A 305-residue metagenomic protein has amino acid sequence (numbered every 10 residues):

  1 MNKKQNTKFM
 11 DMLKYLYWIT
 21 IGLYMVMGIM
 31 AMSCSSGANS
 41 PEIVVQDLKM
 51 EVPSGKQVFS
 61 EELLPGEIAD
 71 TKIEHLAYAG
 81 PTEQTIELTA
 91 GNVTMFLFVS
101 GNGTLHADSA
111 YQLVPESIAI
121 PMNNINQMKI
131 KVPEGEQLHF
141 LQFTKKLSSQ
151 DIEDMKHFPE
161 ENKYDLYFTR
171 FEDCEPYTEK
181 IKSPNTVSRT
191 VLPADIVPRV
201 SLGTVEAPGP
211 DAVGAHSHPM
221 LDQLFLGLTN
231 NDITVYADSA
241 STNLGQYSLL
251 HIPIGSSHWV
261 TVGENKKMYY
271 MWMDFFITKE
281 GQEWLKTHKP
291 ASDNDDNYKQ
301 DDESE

Functional and structural regions predicted by a protein language model:
M1-Y15: N-terminal secretory signal peptides that target proteins for export/translocation
W18-M25: Alpha-helical hydrophobic membrane-insertion segments
M32-S33: C-terminal motif of bacterial Sec signal peptides marking the signal peptidase cleavage site
V52-T85, E179-D222: A short glycine-rich, His/Asp/Glu-containing loop-to-beta-strand
L88-P115, D222-Q246: A short beta-strand-loop-beta hairpin characteristic of the jelly-roll/cupin
L113-P133, L244-E264: Conserved metal-binding segment of the jelly-roll/cupin
N123-N124, F143-D211: Non-heme Fe(II) oxygenase catalytic core, chiefly the N-lobe of the double-stranded beta-helix
G135-Y177, G263-E305: Double-stranded beta-helix
